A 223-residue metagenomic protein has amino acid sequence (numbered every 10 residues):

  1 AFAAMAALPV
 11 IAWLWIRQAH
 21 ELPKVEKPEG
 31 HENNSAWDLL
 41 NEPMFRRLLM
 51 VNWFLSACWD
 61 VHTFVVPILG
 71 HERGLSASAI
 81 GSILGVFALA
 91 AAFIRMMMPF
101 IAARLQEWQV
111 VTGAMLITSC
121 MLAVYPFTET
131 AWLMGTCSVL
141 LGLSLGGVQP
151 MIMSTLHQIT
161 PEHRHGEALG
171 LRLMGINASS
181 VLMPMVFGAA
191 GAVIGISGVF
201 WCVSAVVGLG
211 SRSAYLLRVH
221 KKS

Functional and structural regions predicted by a protein language model:
A6-E26, G210-R218: C-terminal membrane-cytosol helix-exit motif in multi-pass small-molecule transporters
A19-L49: Juxtamembrane intracellular "pre-TM" segments in multi-pass secondary transporters
N41-C58, V139: Pair of pore-lining "gating" transmembrane helices in MFS-fold secondary transporters
F64-A79: Short amphipathic helix-loop junctions that connect adjacent transmembrane helices in Major Facilitator Superfamily/SLC
A77-S78, E162-R172: Loop-to-transmembrane helix entry/capping segments in MFS-fold secondary transporters and related SLC/MFSD carriers
I94-Q106, G191-A192: Helix-to-loop junctions at the C-terminal end of transmembrane segments in multipass secondary transporters
Q109-V124: Structural signature of the two symmetry-related core transmembrane helices
G147-T160: Intracellular juxtamembrane helix-capping segments at the cytosolic ends of symmetry-related transmembrane helices
